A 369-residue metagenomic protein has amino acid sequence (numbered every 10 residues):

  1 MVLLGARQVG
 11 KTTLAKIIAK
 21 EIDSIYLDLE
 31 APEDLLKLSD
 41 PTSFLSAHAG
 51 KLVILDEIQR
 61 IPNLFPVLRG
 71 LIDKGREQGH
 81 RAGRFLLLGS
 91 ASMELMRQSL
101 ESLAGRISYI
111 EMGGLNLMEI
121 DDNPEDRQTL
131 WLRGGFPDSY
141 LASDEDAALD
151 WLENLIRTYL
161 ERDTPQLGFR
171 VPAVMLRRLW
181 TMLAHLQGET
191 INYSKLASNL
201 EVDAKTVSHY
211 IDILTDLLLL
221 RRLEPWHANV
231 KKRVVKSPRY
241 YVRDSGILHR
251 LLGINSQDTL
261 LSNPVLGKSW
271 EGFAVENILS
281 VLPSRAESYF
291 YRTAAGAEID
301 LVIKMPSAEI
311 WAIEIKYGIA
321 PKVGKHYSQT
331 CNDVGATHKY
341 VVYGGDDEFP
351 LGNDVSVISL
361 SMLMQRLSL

Functional and structural regions predicted by a protein language model:
L3: Hydrophobic anchor at the beta1->P-loop junction of P-loop NTPases
K11: Conserved lysine of the Walker
L14, I18: Hydrophobic positions on the alpha1 helix immediately C-terminal to the Walker A/P-loop
S24-L52: Short glycine-rich substrate-engagement loop in P-loop NTPases that contacts/grips substrate
F65-L87, E101: Conserved catalytic/switch belt of AAA+ P-loop NTPases
A82-G83, S90-N192, L218-L219: Interdomain motor-coupling "hinge/lid" segment immediately C-terminal to the ATP-binding subdomain of NTP-driven enzymes
G114, G345-L369: Domain-level recognition of nuclease-like catalytic cores that cleave nucleotide substrates
E145-E309: Accessory nucleic acid-recognition modules appended to NTPase machines
